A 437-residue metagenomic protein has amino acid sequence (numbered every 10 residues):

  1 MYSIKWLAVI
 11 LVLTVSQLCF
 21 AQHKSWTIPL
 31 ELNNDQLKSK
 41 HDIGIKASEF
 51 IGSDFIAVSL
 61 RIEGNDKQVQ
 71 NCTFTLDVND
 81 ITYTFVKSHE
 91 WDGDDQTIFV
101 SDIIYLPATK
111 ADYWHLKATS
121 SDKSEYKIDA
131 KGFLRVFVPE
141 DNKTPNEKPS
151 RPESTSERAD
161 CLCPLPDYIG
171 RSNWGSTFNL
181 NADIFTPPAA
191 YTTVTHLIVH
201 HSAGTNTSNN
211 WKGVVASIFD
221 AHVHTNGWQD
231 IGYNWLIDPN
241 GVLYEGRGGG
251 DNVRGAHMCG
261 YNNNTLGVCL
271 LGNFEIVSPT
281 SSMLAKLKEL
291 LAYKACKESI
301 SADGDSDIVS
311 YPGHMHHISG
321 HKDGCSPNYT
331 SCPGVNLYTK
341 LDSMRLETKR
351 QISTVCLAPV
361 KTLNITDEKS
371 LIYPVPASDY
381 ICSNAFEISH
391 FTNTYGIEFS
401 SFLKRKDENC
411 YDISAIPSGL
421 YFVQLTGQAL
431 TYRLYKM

Functional and structural regions predicted by a protein language model:
Q22-D66, P139, K143-R151: Solvent-exposed, flexible loop/coil segments flanking beta-strands in beta-rich domains
Q22-P29, F137-T193, L197-S202, D238-A256 (+1 more regions): Basic/polar, cationic surfaces and motifs that engage anionic cell-wall and phosphate/carboxylate ligands
H41-G52, Q70-L76, T82-H115, T119-E125: Beta-sandwich interaction modules
D112, P417-L420: A glycine-anchored, Pro-Gly-centered beta-turn/N-cap motif
V194, G241-V242, F391-K404, Y421: Short, glycine-anchored, charge-dense loop/turn motifs used at functional sites
S353-C382: Residue-level detector of functionally pivotal "anchor" positions at catalytic/ligand-binding pockets or at interdomain
E398-I416, Q428-T431: Glycine-centered tight-turn motifs at strand-turn-strand junctions
L420-M437: C-terminal tail/sorting-segment detector
